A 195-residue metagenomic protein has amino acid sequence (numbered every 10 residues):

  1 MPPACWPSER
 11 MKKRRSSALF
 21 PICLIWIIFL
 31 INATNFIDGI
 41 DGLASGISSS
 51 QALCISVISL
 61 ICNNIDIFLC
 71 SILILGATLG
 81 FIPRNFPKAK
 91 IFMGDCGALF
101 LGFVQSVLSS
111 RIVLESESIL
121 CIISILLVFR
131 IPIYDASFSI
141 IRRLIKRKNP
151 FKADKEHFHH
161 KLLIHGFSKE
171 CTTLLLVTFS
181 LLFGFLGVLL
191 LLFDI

Functional and structural regions predicted by a protein language model:
M1-S17: N-terminal low-complexity segments that are often proline-rich with Ser/Thr-Pro
P2-A4, I28-G39, L79-F92: C-terminal ends of transmembrane helices
W6-S8, I27, R130: A subset of signal/propeptide-processing and intrinsically disordered low-complexity segments in secreted/extracellular
S16-I22, I67-F68: Membrane-interfacial loop-to-helix junctions in multi-pass transporters
S17-A18, L30, F36, M93 (+2 more regions): Alpha-helical architecture
I22-N32, S48-C54: Membrane-embedded alpha-helical core segments of multi-pass
L24, I40, F103: Fold-independent oxyanion-binding glycine-rich loops and adjacent beta-strand/coil segments at enzyme active sites
A44-I195: Alpha-helical transmembrane segments
